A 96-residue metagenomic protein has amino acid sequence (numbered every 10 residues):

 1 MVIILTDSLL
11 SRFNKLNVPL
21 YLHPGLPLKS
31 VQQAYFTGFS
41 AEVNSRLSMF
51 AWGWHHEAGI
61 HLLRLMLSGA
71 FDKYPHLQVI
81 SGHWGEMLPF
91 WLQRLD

Functional and structural regions predicted by a protein language model:
M1-D96: Catalytic pocket-lining loop regions of alpha/beta-barrel enzymes, especially the amidohydrolase/enolase/GH5 lineages
